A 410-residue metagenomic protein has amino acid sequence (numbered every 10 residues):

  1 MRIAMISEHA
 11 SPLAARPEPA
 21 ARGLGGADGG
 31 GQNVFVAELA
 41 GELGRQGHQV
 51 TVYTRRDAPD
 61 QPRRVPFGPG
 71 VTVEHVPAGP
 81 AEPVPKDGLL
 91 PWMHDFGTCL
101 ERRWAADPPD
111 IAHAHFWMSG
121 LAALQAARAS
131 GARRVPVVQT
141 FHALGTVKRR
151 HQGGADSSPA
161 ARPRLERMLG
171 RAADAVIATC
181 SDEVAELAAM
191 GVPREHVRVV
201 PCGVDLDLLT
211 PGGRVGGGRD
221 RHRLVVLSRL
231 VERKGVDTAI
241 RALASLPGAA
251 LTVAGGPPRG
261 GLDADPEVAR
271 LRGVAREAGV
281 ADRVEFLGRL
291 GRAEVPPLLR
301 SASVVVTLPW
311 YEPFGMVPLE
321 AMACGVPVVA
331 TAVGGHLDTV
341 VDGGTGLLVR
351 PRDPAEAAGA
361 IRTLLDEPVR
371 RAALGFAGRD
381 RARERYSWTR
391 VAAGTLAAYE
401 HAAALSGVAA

Functional and structural regions predicted by a protein language model:
M1-H75: N-terminal subdomain of nucleotide-sugar transferases
G170, R289, P297-A302: Short alpha-helical donor nucleotide-sugar binding micro-motif in glycosyltransferases
D182, G203: Carbohydrate-associated surface elements
G216-K234, I240-S245, T252: Conserved donor-binding/catalytic core segment of Leloir-type glycosyltransferases
W310: Aromatic "clamp/platform" in nucleotide-sugar-dependent glycosyltransferases that forms part of the donor/acceptor
P327-A330, V340: Short hydrophobic beta-strand element within catalytic cores of glycosyltransferases and related nucleotide-activated
D342-G343, L347-P354, T363-P368: Conserved acidic donor-binding segment of nucleotide-sugar-dependent glycosyltransferases
T363, R370-R385: A short, well-ordered alpha-helix in the C-terminal region of glycosyltransferases
